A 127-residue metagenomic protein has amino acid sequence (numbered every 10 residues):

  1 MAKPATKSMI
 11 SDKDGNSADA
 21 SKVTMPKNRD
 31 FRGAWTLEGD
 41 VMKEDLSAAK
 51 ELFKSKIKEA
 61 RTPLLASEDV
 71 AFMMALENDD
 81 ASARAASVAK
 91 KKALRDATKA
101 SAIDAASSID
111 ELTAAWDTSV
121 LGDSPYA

Functional and structural regions predicted by a protein language model:
A2-A127: A preference for well-ordered globular domain cores that mediate specific macromolecular interactions or catalysis
